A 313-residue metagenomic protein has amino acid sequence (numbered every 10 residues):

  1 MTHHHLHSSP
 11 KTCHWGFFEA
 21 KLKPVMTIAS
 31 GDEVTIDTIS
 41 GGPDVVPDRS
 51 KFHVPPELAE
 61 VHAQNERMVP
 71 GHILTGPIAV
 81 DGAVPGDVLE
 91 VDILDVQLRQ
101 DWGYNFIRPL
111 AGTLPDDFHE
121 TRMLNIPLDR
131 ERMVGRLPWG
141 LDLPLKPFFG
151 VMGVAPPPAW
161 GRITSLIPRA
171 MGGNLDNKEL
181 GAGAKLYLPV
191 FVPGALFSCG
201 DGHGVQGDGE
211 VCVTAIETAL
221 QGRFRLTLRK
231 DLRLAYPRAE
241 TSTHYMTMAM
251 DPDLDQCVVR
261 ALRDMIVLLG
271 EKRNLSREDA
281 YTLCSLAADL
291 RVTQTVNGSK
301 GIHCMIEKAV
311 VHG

Functional and structural regions predicted by a protein language model:
M1-E66: N-terminal, Lys/Arg-enriched amphipathic/low-complexity engagement segments that precede the first folded domain
S9-E19, R67-T75, I163-M171, M265: Short, structured beta-strand/loop micro-motifs enriched in basic residues and often containing a Trp
I36, V88-V91, L188: A generic structural signal for residues embedded in beta-strands
G41-H53, V96-F106, G194-G204, T293-V296: Short, Lys/Arg- and Gly-enriched loop/turn segments at beta-strand edges
H72-I73, D95-G181: Intrinsically disordered, low-complexity linker/loop segments enriched in Gly/Pro and charged/polar residues
L145-D255: Conserved mixed alpha/beta catalytic, RNA-binding, or beta-rich assembly cores of soluble enzyme, regulatory
